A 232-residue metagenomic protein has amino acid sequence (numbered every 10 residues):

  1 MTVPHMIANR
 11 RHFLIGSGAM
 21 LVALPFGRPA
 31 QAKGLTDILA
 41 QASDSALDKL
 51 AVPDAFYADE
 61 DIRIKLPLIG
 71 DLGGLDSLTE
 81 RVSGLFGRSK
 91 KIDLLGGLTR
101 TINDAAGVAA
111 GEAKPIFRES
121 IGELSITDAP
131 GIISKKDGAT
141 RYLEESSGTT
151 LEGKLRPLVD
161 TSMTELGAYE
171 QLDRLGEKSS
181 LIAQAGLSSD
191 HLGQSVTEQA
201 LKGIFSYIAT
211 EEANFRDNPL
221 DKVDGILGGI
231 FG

Functional and structural regions predicted by a protein language model:
M1-P29: N-terminal secretory signal peptides
Q31-T101: N-terminal Sec/ER secretory leader and immediately downstream segment of secreted/extracellular precursors
K33-L39, I64, D190, S206-I208 (+2 more regions): Metal- and O2-centered redox machinery and metal/ROS homeostasis
D37-K49, G96, G111, P115 (+4 more regions): Hydrophobic alpha-helical segments involved in membrane association or supramolecular assembly
L50-I62, F117-I133, L158-L172, E212-D217: Surface-exposed patches in mature extracellular/periplasmic domains of secreted proteins
D93-S162: Mid-length scaffold segments of soluble, non-membrane domains
K154-Q199: An amphipathic alpha-helical core segment
A200-G232: A cross-kingdom marker for long, charged
